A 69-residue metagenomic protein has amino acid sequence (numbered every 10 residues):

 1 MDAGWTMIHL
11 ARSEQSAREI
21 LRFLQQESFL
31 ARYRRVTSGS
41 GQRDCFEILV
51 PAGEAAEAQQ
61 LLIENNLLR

Functional and structural regions predicted by a protein language model:
M1-R69: Acidic/polar low-complexity segments and flexible, solvent-exposed patches
